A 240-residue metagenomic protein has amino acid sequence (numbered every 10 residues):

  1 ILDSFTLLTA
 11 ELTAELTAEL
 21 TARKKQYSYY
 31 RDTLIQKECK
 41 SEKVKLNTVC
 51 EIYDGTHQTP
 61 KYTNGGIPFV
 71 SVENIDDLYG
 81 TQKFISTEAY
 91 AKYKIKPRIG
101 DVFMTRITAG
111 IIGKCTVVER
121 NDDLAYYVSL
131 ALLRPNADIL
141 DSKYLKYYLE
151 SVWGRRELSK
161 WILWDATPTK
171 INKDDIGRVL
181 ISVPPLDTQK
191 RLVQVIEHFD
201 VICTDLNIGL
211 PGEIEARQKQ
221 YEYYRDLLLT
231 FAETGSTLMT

Functional and structural regions predicted by a protein language model:
I1-K24, S28, L145, G177-Q218 (+1 more regions): Amphipathic alpha-helical segments
T33-T56, G209, E213-K219, Y224: Non-catalytic DNA-recognition/assembly elements of restriction-modification systems
N47-T59, E73-D101: Sequence-specific dsDNA recognition surfaces
S71, Y93-V152: A short beta-sheet element
L124-A131, W164-P185: A short glycine-rich beta-alpha junction/loop motif
